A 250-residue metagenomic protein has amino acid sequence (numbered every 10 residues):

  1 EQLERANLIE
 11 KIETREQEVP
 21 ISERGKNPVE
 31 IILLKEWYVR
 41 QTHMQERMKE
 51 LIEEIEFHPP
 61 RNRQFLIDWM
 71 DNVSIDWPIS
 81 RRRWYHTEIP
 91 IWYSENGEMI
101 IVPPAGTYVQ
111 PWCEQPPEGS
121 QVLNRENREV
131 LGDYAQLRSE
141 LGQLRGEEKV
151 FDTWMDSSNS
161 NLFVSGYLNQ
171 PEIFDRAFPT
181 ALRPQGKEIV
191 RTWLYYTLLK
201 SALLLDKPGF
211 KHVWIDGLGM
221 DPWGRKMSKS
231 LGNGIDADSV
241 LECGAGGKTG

Functional and structural regions predicted by a protein language model:
E4-A6, E10-G250: Structured secondary-structure scaffolds
